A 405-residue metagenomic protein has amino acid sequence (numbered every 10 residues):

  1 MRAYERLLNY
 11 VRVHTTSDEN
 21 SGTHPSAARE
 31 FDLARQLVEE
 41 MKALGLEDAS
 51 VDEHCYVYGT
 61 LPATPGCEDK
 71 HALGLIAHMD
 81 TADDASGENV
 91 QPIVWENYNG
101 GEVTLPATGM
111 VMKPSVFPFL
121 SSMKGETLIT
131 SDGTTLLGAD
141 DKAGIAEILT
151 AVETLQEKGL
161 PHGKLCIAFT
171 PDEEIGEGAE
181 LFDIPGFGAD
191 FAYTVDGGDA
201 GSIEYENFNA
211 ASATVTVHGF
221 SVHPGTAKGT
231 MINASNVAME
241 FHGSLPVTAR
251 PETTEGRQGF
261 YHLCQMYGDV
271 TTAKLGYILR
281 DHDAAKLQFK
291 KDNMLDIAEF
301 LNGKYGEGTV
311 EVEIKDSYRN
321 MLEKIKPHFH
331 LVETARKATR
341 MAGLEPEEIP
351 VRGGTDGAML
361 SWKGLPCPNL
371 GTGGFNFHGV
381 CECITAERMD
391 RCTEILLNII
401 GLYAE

Functional and structural regions predicted by a protein language model:
R2-A28, I129-T130, Y318, H378-G379: N-terminal capping segment at the start of a domain
G22-K70, G74-I76, D80: A non-catalytic alpha/beta surface segment that caps or lines the substrate-entry region of metallo-dependent hydrolase
A28, T135-A146, K228-N236, C383-D390: Short, conserved micro-motifs enriched in small and acidic residues
C67-P161, F169, A189: Active-site metal-coordination/substrate-binding segment of hydrolases, especially metallo-dependent peptidases
G74-H78, A168-T170, Y193-D196, T216 (+1 more regions): Short beta-strand segments
F117-S121, E126-A139, D172-E299, G308-V310 (+1 more regions): Midchain, well-structured core segments that form catalytic/ion-binding scaffolds
E153-C166, V247-T254, E405: Phosphate-handling active-site elements
S235-E405: Metal-dependent amide/peptide-bond hydrolase catalytic core, centered on the "pita-bread" metallohydrolase fold
